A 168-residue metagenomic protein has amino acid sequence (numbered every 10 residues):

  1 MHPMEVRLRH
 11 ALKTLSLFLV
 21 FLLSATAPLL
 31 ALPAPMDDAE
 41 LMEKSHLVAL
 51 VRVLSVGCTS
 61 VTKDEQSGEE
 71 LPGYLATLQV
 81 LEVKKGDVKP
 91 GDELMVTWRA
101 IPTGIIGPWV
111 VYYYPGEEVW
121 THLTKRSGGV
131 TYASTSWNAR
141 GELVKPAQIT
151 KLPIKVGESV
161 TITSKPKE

Functional and structural regions predicted by a protein language model:
M4-S16: Bacterial N-terminal signal peptides that target proteins for export
T14-T26: Bacterial N-terminal signal peptides
T26-E168: Transition segments tied to proteolytic processing and entry into folded domains
